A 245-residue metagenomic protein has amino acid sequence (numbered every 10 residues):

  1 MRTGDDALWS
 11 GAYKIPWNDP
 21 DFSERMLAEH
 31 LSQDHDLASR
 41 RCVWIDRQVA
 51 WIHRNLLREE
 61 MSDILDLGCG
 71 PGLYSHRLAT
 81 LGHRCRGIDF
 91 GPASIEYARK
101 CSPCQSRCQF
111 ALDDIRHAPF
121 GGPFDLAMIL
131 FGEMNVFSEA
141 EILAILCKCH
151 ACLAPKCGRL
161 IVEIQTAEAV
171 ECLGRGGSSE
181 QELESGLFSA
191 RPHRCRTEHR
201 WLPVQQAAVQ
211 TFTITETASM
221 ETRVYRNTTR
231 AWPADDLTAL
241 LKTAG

Functional and structural regions predicted by a protein language model:
M1-E59: Conserved class I S-adenosyl-L-methionine
M61-G68: Conserved class I S-adenosyl-L-methionine
P71-L81: Conserved SAM-binding loop of SAM-dependent methyltransferases across substrates and taxa, primarily the Class I
G91-A93: Conserved SAM/SAH-binding beta-strand->alpha-helix loop
A98-R99: Conserved SAM-binding loop
C104-R116: Conserved SAM-binding strand-loop segment of SAM-dependent methyltransferases
L143-K156: A short glycine-rich, Lys/Arg-flanked "PGG" loop and its adjoining helix->strand segment in the class I
I161-A239: SAM-dependent methyltransferase
